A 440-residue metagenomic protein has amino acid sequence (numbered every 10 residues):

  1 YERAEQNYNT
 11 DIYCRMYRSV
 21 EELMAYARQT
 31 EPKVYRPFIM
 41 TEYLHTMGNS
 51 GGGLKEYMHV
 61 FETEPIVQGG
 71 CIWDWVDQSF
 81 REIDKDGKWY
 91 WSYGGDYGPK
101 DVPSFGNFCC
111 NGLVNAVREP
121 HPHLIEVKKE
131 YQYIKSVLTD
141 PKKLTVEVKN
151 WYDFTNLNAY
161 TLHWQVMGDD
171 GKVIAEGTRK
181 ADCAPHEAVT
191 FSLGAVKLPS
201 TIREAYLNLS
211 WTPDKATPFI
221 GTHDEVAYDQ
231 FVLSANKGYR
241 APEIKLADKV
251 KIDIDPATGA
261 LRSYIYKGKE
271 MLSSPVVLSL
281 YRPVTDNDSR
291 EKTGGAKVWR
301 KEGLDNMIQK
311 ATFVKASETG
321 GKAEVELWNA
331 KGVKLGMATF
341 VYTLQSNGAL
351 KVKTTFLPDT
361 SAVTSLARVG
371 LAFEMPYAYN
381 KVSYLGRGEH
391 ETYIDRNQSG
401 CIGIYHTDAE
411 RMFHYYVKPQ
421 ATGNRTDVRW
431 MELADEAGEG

Functional and structural regions predicted by a protein language model:
Y1-E147, W151-N158, H163-V173: Extended substrate-binding grooves/exosites of carbohydrate-active enzymes
K143, A159-H163, Y206, L261 (+1 more regions): Exposed beta-strand and adjacent loop surfaces of beta-rich binding modules that mediate intermolecular recognition
T155-L162, E176, A362-G370: Short, hydrophobic/aromatic beta-strand segments
T161-A205, W211, F219: Intrinsically disordered, low-complexity Pro/Gly/Ser/Thr-rich segments with frequent PxxP/GP/PP motifs and embedded
G168-K172, K215-T217, K267-G268, Y377: Solvent-exposed strand-loop boundary residues in beta-sheet-rich modules
V196-I202, L233-G440: Beta-strand/loop-rich accessory regions of lumenal/periplasmic or secreted enzymes, predominantly carbohydrate-active
S210-D214, L357: Beta-strand-rich extracellular modules
A216-A241: Short beta-strand elements
